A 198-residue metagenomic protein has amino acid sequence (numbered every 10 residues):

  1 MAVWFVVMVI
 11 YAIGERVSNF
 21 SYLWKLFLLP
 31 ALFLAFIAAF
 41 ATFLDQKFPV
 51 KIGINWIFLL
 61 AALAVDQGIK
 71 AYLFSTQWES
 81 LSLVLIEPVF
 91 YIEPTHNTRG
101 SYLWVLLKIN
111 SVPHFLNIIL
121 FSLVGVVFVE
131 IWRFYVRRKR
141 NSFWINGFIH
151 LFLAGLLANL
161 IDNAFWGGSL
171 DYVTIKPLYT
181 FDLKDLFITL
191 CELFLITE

Functional and structural regions predicted by a protein language model:
M1-E198: Alpha-helical transmembrane bundles and membrane-interface segments of multipass inner-membrane proteins
